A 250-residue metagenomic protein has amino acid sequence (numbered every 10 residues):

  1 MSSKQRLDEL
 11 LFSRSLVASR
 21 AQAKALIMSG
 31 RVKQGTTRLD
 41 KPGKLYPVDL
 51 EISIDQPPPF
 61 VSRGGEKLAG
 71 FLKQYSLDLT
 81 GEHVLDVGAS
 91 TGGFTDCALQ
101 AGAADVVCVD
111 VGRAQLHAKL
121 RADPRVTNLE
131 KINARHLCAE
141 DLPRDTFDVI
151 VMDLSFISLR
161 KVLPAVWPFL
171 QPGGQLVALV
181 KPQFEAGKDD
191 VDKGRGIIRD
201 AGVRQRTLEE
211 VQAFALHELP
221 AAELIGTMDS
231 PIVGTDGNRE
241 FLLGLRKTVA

Functional and structural regions predicted by a protein language model:
M1-L50: A basic, amphipathic helix-loop patch mediating RNA/tRNA/ribosome contacts
T80-S90: Conserved class I S-adenosyl-L-methionine
T91-G102: Conserved SAM-binding loop of SAM-dependent methyltransferases across substrates and taxa, primarily the Class I
V107-K161: S-adenosyl-L-methionine
R160-G174: A short glycine-rich, Lys/Arg-flanked "PGG" loop and its adjoining helix->strand segment in the class I
G173-Q183: Conserved beta-strand signature within the Rossmann-like core of class I S-adenosyl-L-methionine
P182-D200: Short, glycine-/aromatic-enriched active-site segment of Class I SAM-dependent methyltransferases
L219, I232-A250: Core SAM-dependent methyltransferase catalytic element
